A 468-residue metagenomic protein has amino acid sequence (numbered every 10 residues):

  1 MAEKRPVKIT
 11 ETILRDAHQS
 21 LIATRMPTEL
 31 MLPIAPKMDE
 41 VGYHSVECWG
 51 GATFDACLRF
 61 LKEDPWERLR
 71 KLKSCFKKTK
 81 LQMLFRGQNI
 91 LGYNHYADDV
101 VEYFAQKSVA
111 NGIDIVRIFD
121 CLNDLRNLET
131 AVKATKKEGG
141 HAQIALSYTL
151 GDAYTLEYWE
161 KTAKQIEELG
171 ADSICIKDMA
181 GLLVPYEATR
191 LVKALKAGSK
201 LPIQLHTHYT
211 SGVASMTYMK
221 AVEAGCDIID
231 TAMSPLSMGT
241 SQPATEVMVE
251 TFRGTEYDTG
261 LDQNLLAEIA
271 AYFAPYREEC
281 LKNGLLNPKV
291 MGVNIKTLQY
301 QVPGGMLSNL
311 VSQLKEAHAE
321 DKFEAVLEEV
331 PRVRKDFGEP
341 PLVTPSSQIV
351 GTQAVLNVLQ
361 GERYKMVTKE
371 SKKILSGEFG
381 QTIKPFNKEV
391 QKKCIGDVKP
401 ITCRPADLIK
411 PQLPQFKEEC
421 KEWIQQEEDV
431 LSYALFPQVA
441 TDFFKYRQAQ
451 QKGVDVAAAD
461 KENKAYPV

Functional and structural regions predicted by a protein language model:
M1-I22, L69-S74: N-terminal amphipathic alpha-helix/helix-capping segment at the start of soluble metabolic enzymes
I9, A17, M38, I118 (+5 more regions): Conserved, mostly hydrophobic/aromatic
P33, K37-C57, N287-T297, Q301-V468: Terminal or standalone catalytic/regulatory effector modules within metabolic enzymes and repeat proteins
G50-E167, I174, V184-P185: Active-site beta->alpha loop and helix N-cap motifs at the rims of alpha/beta catalytic domains
I118-C121, D178, A224-S241: Glycine-rich phosphate-binding active-site loops on the catalytic face of alpha/beta enzymes
Y154-I166, S211-D227: Catalytic cores of alpha/beta
S237-T259: C-terminal helical cap(s) of enzyme catalytic domains, especially alpha/beta-barrels
